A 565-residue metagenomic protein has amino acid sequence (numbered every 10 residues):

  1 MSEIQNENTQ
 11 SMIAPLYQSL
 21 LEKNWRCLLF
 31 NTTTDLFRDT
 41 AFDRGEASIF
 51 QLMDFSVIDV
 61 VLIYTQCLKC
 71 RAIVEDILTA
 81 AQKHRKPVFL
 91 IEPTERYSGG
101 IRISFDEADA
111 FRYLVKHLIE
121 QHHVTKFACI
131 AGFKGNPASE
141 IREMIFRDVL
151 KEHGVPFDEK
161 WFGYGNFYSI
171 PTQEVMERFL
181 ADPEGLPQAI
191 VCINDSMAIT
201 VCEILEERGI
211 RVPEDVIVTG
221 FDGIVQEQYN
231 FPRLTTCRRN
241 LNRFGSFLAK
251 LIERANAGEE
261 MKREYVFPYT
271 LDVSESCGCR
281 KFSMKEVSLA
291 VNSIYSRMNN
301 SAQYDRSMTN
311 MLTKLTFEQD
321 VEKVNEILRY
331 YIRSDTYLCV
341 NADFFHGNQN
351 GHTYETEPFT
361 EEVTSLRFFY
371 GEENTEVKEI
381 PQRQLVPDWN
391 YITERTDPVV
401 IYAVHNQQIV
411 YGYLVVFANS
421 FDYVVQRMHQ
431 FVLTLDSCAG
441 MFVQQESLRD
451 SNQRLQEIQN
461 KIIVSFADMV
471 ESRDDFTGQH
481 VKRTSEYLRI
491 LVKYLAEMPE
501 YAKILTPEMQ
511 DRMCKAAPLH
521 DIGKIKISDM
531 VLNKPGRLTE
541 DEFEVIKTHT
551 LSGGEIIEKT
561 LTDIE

Functional and structural regions predicted by a protein language model:
M1-K116, L180-G185, S196-A198: Alpha-helical recognition/docking segments in bacterial nutrient-uptake and carbohydrate-utilization systems
S56, L78-T79, G99-C129, E140-K151 (+3 more regions): Hydrophobic alpha-helical segments within soluble ligand-binding/sensing domains
G100, V175-F282: Flexible loop/turn connectors
R280-F317, R454-S465: Signal-transmission linkers at sensory-effector interfaces
K314-E357, T477-E486, L491-M509: Helix-loop-beta substructure at the N-terminus of cytosolic sensory domains that couple signal/ligand detection
N390, R395-H405, V415: A short, aliphatic-rich beta-strand micro-motif
S420-G440, S447-D450, D511: Amphipathic alpha-helical "output/dimerization" segments
A467-E565: Metal-dependent catalytic cores of enzymes that make or break cyclic nucleotides and related phosphoester linkages
